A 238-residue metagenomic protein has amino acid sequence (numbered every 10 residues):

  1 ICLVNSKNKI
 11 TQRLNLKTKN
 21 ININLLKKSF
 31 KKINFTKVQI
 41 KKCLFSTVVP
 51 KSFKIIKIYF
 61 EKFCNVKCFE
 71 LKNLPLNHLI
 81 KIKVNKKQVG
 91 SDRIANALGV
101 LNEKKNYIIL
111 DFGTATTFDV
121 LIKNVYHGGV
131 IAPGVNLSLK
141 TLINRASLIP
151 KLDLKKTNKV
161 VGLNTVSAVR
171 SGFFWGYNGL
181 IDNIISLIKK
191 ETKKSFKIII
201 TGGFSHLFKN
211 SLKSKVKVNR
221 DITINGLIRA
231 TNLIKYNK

Functional and structural regions predicted by a protein language model:
I1-K28, V125-P150: Short glycine-rich, Thr/Ser-proximal phosphate-binding strand/loop in the N-terminal lobe of ATP-dependent enzymes
I1-Q12, V100, K104-Y126, L142 (+1 more regions): Gly/Thr-rich phosphate-binding beta-strand-loop-beta motif of the actin/hexokinase/Hsp70
K27-K42, I184-F196: Phosphate/pyrophosphate-binding loops at sites that engage ATP/ADP/AMP, CoA/4′-phosphopantetheine, polyphosphate
T36-V89, N124-V135, L163-F174, N178 (+2 more regions): Short beta-strand-loop/turn "lid" adjacent to the catalytic site in phosphate-handling enzymes
K86-L98, P150-V161, K235-K238: A polyampholytic, Gly/Pro-enriched intrinsically disordered region
I94, S147, V216-K238: Glycine-rich phosphate-binding/hydrolytic loop that grips phosphoryl groups
L110-A115, V135, T201-G203: A short acidic Gly-Thr/Ser loop motif
V125, A132-K190: Active-site rim beta-loop-alpha module in soluble metabolic enzymes
